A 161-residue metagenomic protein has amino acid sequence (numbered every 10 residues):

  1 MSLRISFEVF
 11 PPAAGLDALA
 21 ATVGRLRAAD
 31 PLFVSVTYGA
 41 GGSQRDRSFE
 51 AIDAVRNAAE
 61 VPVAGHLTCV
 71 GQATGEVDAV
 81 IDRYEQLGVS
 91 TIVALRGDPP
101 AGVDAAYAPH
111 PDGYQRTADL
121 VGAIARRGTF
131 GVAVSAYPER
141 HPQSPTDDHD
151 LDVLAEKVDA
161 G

Functional and structural regions predicted by a protein language model:
M1-D17, R56: N-terminal amphipathic alpha-helix/helix-capping segment at the start of soluble metabolic enzymes
L3-V9, L32-V36, V63-L67, I92-A94 (+2 more regions): Hydrophobic faces of well-ordered beta-strands that scaffold small-molecule active sites in alpha/beta enzyme cores
A14-L26, S48, T74-D82, T146-E156: Short, acidic/polar
V23-D30, F49-E60, I81-V89, G122-R127 (+1 more regions): Acidic (Asp/Glu)-rich catalytic clusters
R27-E50, D98-D112: Glycine-rich, proline-tolerant flexible connector loops at the mouths of alpha/beta enzymes
G42-H66, P111-S135: Alpha-helix-loop-beta-strand connector modules within alpha/beta enzyme cores
C69-Q86, P111-Q115: Glycine-rich anion/phosphate-binding loops
V77, G128-A160: Active-site-adjacent structural elements that line small-molecule/cofactor binding pockets in enzymes
